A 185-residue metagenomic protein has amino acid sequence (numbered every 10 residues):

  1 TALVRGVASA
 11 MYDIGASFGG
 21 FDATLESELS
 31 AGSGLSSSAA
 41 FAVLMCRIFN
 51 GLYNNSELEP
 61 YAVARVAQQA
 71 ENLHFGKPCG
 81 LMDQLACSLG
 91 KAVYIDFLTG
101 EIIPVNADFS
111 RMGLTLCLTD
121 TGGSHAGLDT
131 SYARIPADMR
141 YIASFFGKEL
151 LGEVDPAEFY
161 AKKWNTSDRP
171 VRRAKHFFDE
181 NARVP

Functional and structural regions predicted by a protein language model:
T1-F109: Gly/Ser-rich oxyanion-binding loop with an adjacent helix/lid that shapes the negatively charged ligand pocket
A10, S17, K91-P185: C-terminal nucleotide
